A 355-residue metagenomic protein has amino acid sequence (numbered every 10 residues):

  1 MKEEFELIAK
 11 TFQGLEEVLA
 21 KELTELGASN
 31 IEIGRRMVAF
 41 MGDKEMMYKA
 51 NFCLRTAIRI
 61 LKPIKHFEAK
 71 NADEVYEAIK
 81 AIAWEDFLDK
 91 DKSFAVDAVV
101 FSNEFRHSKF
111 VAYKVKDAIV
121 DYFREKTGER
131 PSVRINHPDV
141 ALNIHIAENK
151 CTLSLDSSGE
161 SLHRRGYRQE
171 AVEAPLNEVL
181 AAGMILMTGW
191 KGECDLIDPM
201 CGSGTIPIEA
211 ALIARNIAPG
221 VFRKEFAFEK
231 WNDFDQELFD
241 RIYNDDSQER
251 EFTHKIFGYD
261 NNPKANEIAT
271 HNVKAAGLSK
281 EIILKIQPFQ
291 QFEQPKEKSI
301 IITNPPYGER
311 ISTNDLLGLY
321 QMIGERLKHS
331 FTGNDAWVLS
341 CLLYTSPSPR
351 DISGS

Functional and structural regions predicted by a protein language model:
K2-P138: Non-catalytic nucleic-acid substrate-recognition regions in nucleic-acid-modifying enzymes
A9-Q13, C151-K191, P219-V221: S-adenosyl-L-methionine
F101-E104, S161, P306-R310: A short, flexible beta-alpha/helix-coil linker loop
L142, I146-L153: C-terminal edge-of-domain segments
L176-Q294, E309, L317: Conserved S-adenosyl-L-methionine
K298-N304: Short SAM/SAH-binding signature in class I
S312-D335: Glycine-rich S-adenosyl-L-methionine
Y344-S355: Single conserved hydrophobic/aromatic residue that forms the stacking wall/gate of nucleotide- or nucleobase-binding
